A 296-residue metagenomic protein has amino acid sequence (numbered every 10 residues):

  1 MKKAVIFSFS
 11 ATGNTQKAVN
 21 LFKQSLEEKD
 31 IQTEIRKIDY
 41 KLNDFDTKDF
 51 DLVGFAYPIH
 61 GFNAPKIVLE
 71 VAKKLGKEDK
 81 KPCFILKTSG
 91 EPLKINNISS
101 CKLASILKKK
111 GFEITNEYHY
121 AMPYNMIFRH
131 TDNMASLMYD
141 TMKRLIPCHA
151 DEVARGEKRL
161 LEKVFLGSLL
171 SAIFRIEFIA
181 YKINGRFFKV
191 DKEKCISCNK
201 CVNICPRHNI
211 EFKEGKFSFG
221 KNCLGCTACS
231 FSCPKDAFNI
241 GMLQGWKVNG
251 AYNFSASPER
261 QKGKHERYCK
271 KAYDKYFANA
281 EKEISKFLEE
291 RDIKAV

Functional and structural regions predicted by a protein language model:
K2-A4, T12-A18, S25-R36, T47-Y57 (+3 more regions): FMN-binding flavodoxin-like domain, especially the glycine-rich phosphate-binding loop
S8: A charged nuclease-like catalytic/ligand-binding cleft shared by nucleic-acid processing domains
K37-N43: Short acidic loop-to-helix transition motifs that present clustered carboxylates
T131-M134, K213-N222: Short helix/strand-bridging catalytic loops that position acidic/His residues to coordinate divalent metals and engage
S168-C198, V202-P206: A mid-sequence, solvent-exposed acidic-amphipathic segment
V190, I196-S218, A228-W246: Iron-sulfur cluster-binding cysteine motifs and their immediate structural context in ferredoxin-like electron-transfer
